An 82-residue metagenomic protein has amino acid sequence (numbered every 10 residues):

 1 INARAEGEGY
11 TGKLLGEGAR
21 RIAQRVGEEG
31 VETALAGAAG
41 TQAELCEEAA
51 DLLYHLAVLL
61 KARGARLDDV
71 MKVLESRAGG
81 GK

Functional and structural regions predicted by a protein language model:
I1-A49, L53-K82: Flexible "arm" and connector segments at domain edges
